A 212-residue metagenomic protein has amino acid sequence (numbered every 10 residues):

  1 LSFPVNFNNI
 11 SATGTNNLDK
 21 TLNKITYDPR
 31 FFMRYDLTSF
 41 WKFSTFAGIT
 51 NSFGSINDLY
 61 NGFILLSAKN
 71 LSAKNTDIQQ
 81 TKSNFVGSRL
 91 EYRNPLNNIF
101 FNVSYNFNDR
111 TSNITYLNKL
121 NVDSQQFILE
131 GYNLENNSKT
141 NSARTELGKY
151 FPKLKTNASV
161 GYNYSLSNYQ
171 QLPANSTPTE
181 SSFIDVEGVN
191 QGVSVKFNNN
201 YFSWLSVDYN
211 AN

Functional and structural regions predicted by a protein language model:
L1-N212: Exposed, low-structure sequence patches enriched in small/polar residues
